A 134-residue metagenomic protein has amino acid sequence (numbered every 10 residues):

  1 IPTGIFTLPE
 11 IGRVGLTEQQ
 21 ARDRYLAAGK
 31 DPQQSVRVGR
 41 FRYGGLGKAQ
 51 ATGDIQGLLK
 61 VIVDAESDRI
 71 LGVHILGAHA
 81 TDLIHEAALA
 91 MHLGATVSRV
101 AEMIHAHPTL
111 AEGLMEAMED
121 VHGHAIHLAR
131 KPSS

Functional and structural regions predicted by a protein language model:
T3-T17, R22-S134: Flexible, glycine-rich terminal cap/loop adjacent to redox cofactors in electron-transfer oxidoreductases
